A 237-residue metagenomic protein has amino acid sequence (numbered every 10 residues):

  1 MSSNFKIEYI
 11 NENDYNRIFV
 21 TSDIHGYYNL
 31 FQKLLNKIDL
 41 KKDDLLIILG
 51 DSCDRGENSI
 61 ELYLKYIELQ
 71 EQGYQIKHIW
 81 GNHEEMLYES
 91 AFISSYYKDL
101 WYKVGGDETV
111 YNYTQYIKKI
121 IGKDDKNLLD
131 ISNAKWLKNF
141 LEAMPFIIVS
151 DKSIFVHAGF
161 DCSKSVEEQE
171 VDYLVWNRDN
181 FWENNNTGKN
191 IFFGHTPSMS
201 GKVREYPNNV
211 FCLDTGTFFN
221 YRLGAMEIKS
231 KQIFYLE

Functional and structural regions predicted by a protein language model:
M1-N16: Acidic, histidine-bearing metal-coordination/catalytic regions of metal-dependent phosphoesterases
Y9-E12, D44, K119, I191: A generic structural signal for ordered alpha-helices
N11-N13, L40, N184-N185, R204: Short, flexible hinge/linker loops that cap or flank conserved catalytic cores
D14, L45-I47, E57-L62, E71-Q75 (+2 more regions): Long hydrophobic alpha-helices with heptad-repeat/coiled-coil character
Y15-N16, K42-L45, Y74-Q75, F146 (+2 more regions): Short coil/turn segments at beta-strand junctions that form active-site/ligand-binding loops
R17, T21, G26-Y102: Core catalytic region of metal-dependent phosphoesterases/phosphodiesterases, especially metallo-beta-lactamase-like
Q32-K33, I60-E61, A91-F92, E167-E168 (+2 more regions): Short amphipathic alpha-helical segments
K103-C212, G216-Y221, I228-L236: Acidic, His/Gly-enriched loop-helix segments that form or flank divalent-metal centers in metallo-dependent hydrolases
